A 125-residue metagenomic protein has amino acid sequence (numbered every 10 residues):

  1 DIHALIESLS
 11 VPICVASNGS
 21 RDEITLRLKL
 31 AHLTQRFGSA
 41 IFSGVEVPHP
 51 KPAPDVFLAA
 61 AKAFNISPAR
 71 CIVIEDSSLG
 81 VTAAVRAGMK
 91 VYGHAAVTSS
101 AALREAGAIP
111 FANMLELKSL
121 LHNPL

Functional and structural regions predicted by a protein language model:
H3-A4, V11, S20-L125: Asp-based, Mg2+/Mn2+-dependent phosphohydrolase catalytic module
C14: Thiol/selenol-based redox catalytic cores and closely related redox-interacting motifs
